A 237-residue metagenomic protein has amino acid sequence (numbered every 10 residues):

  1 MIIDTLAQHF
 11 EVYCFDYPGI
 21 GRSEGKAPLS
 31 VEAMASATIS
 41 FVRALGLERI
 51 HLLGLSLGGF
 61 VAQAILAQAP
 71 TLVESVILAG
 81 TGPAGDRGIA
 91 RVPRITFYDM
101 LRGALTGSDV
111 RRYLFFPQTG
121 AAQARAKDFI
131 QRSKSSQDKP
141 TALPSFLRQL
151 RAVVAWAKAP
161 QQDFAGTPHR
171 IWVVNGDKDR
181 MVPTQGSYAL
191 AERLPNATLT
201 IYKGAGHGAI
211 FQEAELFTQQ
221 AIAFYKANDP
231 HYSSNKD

Functional and structural regions predicted by a protein language model:
M1-E11: Short amphipathic alpha-helix adjacent to the substrate-entry channel of hydrolases
Y13-L53, Q219: Active-site loop/oxyanion-hole signature of alpha/beta-hydrolase fold enzymes
G54-G58, A62: Gly/Ala-rich beta-loop-alpha elbow adjacent to hydrolase catalytic centers
A67-Q68, E74-A104: Flexible "cap/lid" loop of the alpha/beta hydrolase fold
S108-D163: Conserved alpha/beta-hydrolase catalytic His-Asp/Glu region
T167, V173-N175, D179: Short beta-strand/loop motif that positions the catalytic acidic residue of the alpha/beta-hydrolase fold
R180-G186: Conserved alpha/beta-hydrolase "acid-adjacent" motif
A197-D237: Catalytic active-site module of serine/aspartate enzymes centered on a nucleophile-bearing elbow/loop
